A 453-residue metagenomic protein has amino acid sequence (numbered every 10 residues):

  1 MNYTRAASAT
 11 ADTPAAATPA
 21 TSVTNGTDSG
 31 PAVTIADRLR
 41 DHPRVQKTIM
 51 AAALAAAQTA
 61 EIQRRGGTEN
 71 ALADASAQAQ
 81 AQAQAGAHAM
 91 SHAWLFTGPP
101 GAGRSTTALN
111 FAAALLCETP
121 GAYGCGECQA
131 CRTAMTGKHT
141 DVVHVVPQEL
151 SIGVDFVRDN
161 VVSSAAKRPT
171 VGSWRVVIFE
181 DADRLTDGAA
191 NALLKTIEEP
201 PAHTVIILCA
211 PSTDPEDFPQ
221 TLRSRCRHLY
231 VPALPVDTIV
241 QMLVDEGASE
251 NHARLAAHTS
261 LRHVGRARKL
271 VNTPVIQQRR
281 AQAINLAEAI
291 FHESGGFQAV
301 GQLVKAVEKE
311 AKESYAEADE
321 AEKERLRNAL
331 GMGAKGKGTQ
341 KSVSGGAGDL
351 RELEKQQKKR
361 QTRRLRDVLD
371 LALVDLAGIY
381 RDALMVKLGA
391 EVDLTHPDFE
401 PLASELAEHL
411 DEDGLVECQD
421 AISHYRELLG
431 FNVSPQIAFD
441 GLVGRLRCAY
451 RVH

Functional and structural regions predicted by a protein language model:
N2-A113, T133, H203-T204, A210-A372 (+1 more regions): Charged, glycine-rich active-site and insertion segments that engage polyanionic ligands
M50-A53, D155-V176, R184, N191-T196: Conserved alpha-helical scaffold flanking the Walker A/P-loop in AAA+ ATPase domains
A113-G124, P201: Post-Walker A helix-loop "phosphate-sensing" segment adjacent to the P-loop in P-loop NTPases
C125-C131: Short cysteine clusters
R132-V143: Iron-sulfur (Fe-S) cluster-binding segments and ferredoxin-like electron-carrier domains, especially [2Fe-2S]
V146-D155, A182-D183, H228-L229: Flexible beta-alpha connector loops of hexameric P-loop NTPases
V177-E180, L193, T204-P211: Structural recognition of the conserved hydrophobic beta-strand(s) that form the central parallel beta-sheet of P-loop
